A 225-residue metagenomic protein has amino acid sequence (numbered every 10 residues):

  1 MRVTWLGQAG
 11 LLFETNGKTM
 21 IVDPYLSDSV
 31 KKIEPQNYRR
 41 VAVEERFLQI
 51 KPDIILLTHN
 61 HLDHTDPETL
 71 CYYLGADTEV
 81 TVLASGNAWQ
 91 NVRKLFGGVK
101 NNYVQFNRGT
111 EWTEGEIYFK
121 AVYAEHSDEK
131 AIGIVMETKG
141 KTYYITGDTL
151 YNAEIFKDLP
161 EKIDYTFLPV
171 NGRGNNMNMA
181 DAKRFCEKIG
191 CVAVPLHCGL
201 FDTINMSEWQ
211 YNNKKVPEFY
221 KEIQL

Functional and structural regions predicted by a protein language model:
M1-V30, E34-A42, Q210-L225: Zn-dependent metallo-beta-lactamase
L6, G10-N16, E111-K162: Catalytic core of the metallo-beta-lactamase
A9, D28-S29, H61-T65, W89-V92 (+5 more regions): Active-site environment of divalent metal-dependent phosphoester hydrolases
K18-L56, E68-Y72, T149-E161: Pre-active-site segment of Zn-dependent metallo-hydrolases
V22-D23, K51-D63, L83-G86, Y144-D148 (+3 more regions): Active-site neighborhood of phospho(di)ester-bond hydrolases with catalytic His/Asp-centered motifs
A42-W112: Active-site HxH/HxHxD metal-binding segment of metal-dependent hydrolases
A84-G140, N213-L225: Metallo-beta-lactamase
Y151-L225: Cap/insert and terminal regions of metallo-dependent hydrolase folds
